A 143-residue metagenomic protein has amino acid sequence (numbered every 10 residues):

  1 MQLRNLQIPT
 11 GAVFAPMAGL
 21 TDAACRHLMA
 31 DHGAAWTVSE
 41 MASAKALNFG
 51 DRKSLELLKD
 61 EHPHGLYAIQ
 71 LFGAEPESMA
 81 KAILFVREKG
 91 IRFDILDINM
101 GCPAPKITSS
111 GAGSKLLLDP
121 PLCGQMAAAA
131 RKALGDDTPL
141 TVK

Functional and structural regions predicted by a protein language model:
M1, I8-V13, A18, A24 (+3 more regions): Alpha/beta catalytic cores of nucleotide-metabolism and tRNA/nucleoside-modifying enzymes
M1-R4, M17-G90: Glycine-rich, positively charged N-terminal anion/phosphate-binding segment
G11-A15, W36-V38, L66-Q70, F93-D97 (+1 more regions): Structural preference for beta-strand elements that scaffold enzyme active sites
V13, S78, A82, D119-L122 (+1 more regions): General structural feature for long, well-ordered alpha-helical segments within catalytic domains of soluble enzymes
A15-A18, L71, K115, D119 (+1 more regions): Glycine- and other small-residue-rich loops at beta-strand/loop junctions that grip anionic moieties
M41-R52, M100-L118: Glycine-rich, proline-tolerant flexible connector loops at the mouths of alpha/beta enzymes
L58-A68, L116-T141: Alpha-helix-loop-beta-strand connector modules within alpha/beta enzyme cores
F85-K106: A contiguous, low-structure linker/loop signature
